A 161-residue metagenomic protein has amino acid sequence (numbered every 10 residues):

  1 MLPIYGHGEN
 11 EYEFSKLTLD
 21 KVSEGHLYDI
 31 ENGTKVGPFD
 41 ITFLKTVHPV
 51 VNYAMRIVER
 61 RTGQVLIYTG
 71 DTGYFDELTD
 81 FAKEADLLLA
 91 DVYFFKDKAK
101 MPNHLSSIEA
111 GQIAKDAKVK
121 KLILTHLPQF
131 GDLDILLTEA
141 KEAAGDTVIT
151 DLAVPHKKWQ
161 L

Functional and structural regions predicted by a protein language model:
M1-T69, G73-D80, L133-L161: Binuclear metal-dependent hydrolase catalytic cores
Y74-W159: Cap/insert and terminal regions of metallo-dependent hydrolase folds
